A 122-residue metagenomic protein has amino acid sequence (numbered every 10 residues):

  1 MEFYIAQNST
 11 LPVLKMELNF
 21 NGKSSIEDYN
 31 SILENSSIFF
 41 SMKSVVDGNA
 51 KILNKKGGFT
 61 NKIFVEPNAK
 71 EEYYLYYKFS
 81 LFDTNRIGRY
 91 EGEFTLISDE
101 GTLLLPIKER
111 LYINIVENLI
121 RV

Functional and structural regions predicted by a protein language model:
M1-V122: Contiguous segments within soluble domain cores/interaction surfaces
